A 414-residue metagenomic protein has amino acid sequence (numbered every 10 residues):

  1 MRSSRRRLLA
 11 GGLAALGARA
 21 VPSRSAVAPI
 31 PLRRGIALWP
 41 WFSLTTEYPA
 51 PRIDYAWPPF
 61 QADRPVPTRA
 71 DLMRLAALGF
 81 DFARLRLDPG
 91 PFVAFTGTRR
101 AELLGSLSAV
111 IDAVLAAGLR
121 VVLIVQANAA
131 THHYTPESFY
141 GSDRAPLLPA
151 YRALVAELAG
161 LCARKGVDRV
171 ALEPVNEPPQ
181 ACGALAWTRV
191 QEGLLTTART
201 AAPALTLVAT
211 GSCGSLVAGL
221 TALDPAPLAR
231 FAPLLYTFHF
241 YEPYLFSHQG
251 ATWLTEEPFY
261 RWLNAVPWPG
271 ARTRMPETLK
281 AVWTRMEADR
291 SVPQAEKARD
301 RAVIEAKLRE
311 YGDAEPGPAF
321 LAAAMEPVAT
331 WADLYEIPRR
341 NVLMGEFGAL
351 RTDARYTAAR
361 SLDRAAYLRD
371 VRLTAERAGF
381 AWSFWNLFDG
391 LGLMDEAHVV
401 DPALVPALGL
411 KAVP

Functional and structural regions predicted by a protein language model:
R2, R7-S25: N-terminal export signals
S23-F82: N-terminal carbohydrate-binding accessory modules
P49-A56, P89-G105, A129-P146, T352-A359 (+1 more regions): Surface-exposed, active-site-proximal loop segments in enzymatic domains
W57-A62, P91-A101, F139-L148, N176-L185 (+1 more regions): The substrate-binding groove and active-site-proximal loops of carbohydrate-active enzymes, especially glycoside
R64-P65, L72-F80, E102-L123, F139-V170 (+2 more regions): An active-site-proximal structural segment forming one wall of the substrate-binding cleft that immediately precedes
L148-D313, G317, E326-L350, R377-F380: Active-site region of glycoside hydrolase catalytic domains
A354-P414: Aromatic-rich peripheral "rim/lid" segments of glycoside hydrolase catalytic domains that contact and position glycan
